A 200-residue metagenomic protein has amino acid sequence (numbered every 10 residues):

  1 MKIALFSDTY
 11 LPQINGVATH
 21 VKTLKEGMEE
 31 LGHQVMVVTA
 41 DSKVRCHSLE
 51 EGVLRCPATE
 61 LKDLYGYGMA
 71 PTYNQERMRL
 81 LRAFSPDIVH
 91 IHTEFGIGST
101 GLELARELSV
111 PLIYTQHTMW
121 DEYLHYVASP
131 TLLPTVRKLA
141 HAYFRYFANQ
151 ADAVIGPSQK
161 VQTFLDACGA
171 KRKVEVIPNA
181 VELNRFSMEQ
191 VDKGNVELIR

Functional and structural regions predicted by a protein language model:
M1-C56: N-terminal subdomain of nucleotide-sugar transferases
I3, I88, A105-L124, I155 (+1 more regions): Active-site proximal beta-strand in glycosyltransferases
D41, K160, A180: Carbohydrate-associated surface elements
K62-I88, G96-E103, E107, A142: An amphipathic, basic-hydrophobic alpha-helix
E107, T135-A153: Membrane-proximal helix-turn-helix segments that form the acceptor-binding/catalytic region of lipid-linked
N149-S158, E175-I177: A short beta-strand/loop micro-motif in the catalytic core of glycosyltransferases that engages the nucleotide-sugar
P178-S187: Short beta-strand->alpha-helix junction loop in the catalytic core of nucleotide-activated group-transfer enzymes
S187-R200: A short helix/loop element that forms part of the nucleotide-sugar donor recognition site in Leloir-type
